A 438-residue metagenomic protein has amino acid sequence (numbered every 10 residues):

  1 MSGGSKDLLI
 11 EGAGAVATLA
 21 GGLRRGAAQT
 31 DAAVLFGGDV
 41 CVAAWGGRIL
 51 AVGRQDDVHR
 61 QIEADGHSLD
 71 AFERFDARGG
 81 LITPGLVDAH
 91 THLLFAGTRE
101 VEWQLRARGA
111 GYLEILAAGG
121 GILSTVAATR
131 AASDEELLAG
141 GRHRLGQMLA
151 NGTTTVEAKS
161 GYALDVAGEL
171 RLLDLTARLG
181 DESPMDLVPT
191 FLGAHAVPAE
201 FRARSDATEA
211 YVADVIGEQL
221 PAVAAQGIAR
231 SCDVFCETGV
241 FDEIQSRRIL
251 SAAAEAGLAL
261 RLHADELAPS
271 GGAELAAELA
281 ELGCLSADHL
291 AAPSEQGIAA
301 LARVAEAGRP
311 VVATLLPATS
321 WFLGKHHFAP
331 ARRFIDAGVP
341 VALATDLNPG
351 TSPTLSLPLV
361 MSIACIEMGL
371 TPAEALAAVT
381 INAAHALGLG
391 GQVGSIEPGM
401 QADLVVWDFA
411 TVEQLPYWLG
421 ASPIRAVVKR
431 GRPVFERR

Functional and structural regions predicted by a protein language model:
M1-E63, Q414: N-terminal metal-binding scaffold of metallo-dependent hydrolase/deaminase domains
S5-G12, R60-A110: Replace "His-x-His-based motif
A13, V42, G47, G79 (+14 more regions): Divalent metal-coordination and catalytic microenvironments
A27-A32, V379-I381, P398-R438: C-terminal cap of metal-dependent C-N hydrolases
C41-A43, G80-I82, R99-A158, D174-D181 (+1 more regions): Alpha-helical scaffold segments that flank or form the walls of functional sites
P84-A96, S160, A259-L267: Histidine-centered catalytic micro-motifs
E169-L170, E182-H326: Active-site core of metal-dependent hydrolases
A259-L260, P269-S395, W407-T411, L419 (+1 more regions): Active-site-adjacent C-terminal substructures of enzyme catalytic domains
